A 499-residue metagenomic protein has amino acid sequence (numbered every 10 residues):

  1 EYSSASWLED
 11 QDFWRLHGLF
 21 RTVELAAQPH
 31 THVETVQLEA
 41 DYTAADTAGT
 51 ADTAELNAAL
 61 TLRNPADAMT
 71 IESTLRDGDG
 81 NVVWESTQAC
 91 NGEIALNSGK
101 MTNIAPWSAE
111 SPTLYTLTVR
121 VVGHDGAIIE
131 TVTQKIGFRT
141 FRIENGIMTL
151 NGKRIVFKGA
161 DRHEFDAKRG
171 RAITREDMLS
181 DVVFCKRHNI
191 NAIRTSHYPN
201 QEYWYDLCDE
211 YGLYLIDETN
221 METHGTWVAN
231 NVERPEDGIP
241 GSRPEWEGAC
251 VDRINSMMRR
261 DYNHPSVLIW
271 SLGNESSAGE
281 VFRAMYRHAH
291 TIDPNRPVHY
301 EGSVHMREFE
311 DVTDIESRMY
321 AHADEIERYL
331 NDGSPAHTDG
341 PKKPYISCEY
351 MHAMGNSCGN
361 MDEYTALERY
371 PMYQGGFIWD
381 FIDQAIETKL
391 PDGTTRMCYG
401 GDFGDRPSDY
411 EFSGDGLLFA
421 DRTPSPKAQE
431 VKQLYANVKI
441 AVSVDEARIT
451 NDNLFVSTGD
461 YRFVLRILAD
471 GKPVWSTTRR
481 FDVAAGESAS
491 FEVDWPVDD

Functional and structural regions predicted by a protein language model:
E1-L207, Y211-L215, R253-I254, L268-I269 (+4 more regions): Secreted/periplasmic carbohydrate-active enzymes, especially glycoside hydrolases
V182-C185, A192-F419: Substrate-binding/catalytic cleft of secreted carbohydrate-active enzymes, primarily glycoside hydrolases
